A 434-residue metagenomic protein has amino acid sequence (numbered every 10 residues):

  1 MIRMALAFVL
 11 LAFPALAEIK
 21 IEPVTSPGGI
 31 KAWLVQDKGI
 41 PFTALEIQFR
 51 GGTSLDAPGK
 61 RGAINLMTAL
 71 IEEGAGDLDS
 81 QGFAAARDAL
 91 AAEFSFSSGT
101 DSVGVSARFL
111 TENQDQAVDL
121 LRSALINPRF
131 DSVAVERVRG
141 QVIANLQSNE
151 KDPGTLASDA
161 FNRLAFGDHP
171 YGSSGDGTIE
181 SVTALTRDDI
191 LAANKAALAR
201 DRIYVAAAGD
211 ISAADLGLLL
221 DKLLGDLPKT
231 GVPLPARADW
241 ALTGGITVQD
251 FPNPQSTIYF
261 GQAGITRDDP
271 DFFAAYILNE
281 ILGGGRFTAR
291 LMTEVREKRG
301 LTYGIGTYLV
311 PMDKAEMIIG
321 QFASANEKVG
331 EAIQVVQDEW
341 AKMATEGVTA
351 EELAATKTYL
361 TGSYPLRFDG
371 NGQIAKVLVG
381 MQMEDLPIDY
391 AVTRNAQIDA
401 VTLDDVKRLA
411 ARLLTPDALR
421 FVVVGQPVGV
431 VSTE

Functional and structural regions predicted by a protein language model:
M1-F8: Sec-dependent signal peptide recognition, specifically the positively charged N-region followed immediately by
A12-P14: N-terminal signal peptide c-region/cleavage motif recognized by signal peptidases
A17-P41: N- or domain-start disorder-to-order transition segments that initiate the globular core
I19-I21, E46-T111, S174, R286-L301: M16/MPP (pitrilysin/insulinase) zinc-metallopeptidase core fold and M16-derived inactive scaffolds
D37, E46-Q48, V232-T288: His/Glu-based metal-binding/catalytic segments typifying zinc-dependent metallopeptidases
G39-I40, G51-L55, D77, T111-Q114 (+7 more regions): Solvent-exposed loop/turn segments at secondary-structure junctions within structured extracellular/periplasmic domains
I40-F42, R200, T288, P416: A cross-taxa feature marking solvent-exposed loop/turn segments within ectodomains of secreted and single-pass membrane
G82-G231, V248, A274, K298-R299 (+1 more regions): Charge-rich, well-structured scaffold segments of protease-associated domains
